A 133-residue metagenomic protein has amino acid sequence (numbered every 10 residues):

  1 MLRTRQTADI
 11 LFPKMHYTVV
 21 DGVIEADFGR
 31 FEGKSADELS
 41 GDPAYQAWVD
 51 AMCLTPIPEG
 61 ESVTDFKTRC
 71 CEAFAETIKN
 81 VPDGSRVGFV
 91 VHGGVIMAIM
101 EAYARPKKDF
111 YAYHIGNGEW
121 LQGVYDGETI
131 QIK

Functional and structural regions predicted by a protein language model:
M1-A44: Phosphate-coordination/substrate-recognition cap region in phosphate-metabolizing enzymes
M1-Q6, P58-C70: Loop-to-helix element that buttresses phosphate recognition and phosphoryl-transfer chemistry
I10, A98-A102: Active-site signature of alpha/beta-hydrolase-fold catalytic machinery across serine- and Asp/Cys-nucleophile hydrolases
A36-V49, T129-K133: A polyampholytic, Gly/Pro-enriched intrinsically disordered region
A44-D65: Short glycine/proline- and acidic residue-enriched helix-loop micro-motifs that form flexible lids or anion-recognition
T77-S85: Glycine-rich phosphate-binding loop signature in dinucleotide/nucleotide-binding domains
S85-G93: Generic beta-sheet signal
A104-Q131: Domain-level recognition of soluble alpha/beta enzyme cores, biased toward histidine phosphatases/phosphomutases
